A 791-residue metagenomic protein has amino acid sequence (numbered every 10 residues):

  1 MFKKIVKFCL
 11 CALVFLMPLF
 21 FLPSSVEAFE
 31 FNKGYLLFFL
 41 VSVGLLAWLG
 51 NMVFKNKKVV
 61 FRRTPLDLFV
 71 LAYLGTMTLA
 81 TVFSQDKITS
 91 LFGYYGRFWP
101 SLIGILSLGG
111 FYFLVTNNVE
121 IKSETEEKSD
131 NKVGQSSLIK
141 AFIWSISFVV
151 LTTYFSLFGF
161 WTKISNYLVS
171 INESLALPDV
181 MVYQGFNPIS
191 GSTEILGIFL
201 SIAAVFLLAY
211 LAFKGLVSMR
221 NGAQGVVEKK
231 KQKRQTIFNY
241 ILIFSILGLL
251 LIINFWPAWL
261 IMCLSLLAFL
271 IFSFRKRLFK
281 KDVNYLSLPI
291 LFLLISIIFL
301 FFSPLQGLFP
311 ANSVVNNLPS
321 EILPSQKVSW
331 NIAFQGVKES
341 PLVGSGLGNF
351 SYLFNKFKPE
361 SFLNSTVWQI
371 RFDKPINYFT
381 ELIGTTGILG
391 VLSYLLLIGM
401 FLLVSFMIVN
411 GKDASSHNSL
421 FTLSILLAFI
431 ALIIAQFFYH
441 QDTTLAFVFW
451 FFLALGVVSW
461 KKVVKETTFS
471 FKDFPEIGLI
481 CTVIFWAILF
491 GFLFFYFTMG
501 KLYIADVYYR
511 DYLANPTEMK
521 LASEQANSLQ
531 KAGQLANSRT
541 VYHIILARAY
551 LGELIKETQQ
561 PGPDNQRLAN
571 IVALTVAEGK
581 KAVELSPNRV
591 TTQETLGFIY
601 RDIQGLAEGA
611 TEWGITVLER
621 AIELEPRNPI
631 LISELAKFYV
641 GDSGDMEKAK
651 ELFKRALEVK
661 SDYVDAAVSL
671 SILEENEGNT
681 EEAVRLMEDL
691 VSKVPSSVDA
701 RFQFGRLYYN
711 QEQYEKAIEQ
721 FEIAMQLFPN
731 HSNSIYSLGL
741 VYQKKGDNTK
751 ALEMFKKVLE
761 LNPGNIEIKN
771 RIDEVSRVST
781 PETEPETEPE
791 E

Functional and structural regions predicted by a protein language model:
F2-P23, F39-L49, F69-T81, S101-E126 (+5 more regions): Alpha-helical transmembrane segments of multi-pass inner-membrane proteins
W161-N187, A311-P324, W330-E339, L347-G384 (+1 more regions): Interfacial juxtamembrane loops and adjacent helix segments that form the catalytic/substrate-binding surfaces
F186, M262-L266, F272, Y285 (+3 more regions): Flexible juxtamembrane loops connecting transmembrane helices in multi-pass membrane enzymes that build or modify
F302-N317, I480-K520, V541-I545: Hydrophobic alpha-helical transmembrane segments in integral membrane proteins
A505, T540-V541, V590-T591, P629-I630 (+5 more regions): Helix-start (N-cap) detector for alpha-helical repeat units in TPR-like alpha-solenoids, especially tetratricopeptide
G552, D602, G641-D642, N676-E677 (+3 more regions): Register position in tetratricopeptide repeats
